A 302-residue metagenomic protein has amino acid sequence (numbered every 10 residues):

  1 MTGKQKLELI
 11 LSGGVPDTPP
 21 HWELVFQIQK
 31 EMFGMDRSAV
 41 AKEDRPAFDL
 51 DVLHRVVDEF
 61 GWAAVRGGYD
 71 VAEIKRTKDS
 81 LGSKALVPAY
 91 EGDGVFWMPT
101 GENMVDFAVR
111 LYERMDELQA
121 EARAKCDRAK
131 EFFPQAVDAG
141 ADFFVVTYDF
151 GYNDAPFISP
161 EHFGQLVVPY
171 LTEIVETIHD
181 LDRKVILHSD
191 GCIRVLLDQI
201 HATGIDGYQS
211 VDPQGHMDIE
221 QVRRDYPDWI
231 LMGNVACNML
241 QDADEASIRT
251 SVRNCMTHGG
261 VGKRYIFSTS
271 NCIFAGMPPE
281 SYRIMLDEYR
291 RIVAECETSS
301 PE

Functional and structural regions predicted by a protein language model:
M1-D51, W62-E302: Active-site loop segments of alpha/beta catalytic cores
V56-G61: Short, intrinsically disordered low-complexity segments
